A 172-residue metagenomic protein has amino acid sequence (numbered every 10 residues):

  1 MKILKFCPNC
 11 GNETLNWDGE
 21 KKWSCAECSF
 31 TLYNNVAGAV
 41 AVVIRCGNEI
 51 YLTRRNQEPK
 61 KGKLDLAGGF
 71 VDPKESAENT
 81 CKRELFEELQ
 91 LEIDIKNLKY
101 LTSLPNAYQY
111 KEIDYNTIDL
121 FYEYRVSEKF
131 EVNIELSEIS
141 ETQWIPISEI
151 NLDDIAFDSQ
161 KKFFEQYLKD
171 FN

Functional and structural regions predicted by a protein language model:
M1-L4, K21: Short metal-coordination and nucleic-acid-contact micro-motifs, chiefly zinc-binding Cys/His arrays
I3, K129-N172: Nudix hydrolase/Nudix homology domain
C7-C10, C25-C28: Short cysteine-rich clusters marking metal-coordination/redox-active sites
L15-N16, Y33: Short functional micro-motifs and their immediate structural scaffolds
W17, E92-T102: A short coil-to-beta-strand element that immediately follows conserved catalytic motifs
E27-Y51: Conserved N-terminal beta-strand and adjoining loop/helix that marks the start of the Nudix/MutT-like hydrolase domain
R45-E87: Conserved Nudix-box catalytic region and its N-terminal flanking loop in Nudix hydrolases and closely related
T102-E131: Active-site-adjacent beta-strand/loop module that shapes the phosphate/pyrophosphate-binding cleft
